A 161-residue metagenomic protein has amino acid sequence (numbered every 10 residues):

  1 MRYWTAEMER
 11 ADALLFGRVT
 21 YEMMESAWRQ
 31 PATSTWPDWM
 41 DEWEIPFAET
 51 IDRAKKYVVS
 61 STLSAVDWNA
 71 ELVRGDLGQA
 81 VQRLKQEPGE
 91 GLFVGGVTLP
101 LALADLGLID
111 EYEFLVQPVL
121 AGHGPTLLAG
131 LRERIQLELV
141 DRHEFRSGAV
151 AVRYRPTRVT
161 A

Functional and structural regions predicted by a protein language model:
M1-L108, P118-A161: Portal/gating segments that form or line small-molecule/metal binding sites
L115: Non-cysteine beta-strand/loop elements that form the S-adenosyl-L-methionine
